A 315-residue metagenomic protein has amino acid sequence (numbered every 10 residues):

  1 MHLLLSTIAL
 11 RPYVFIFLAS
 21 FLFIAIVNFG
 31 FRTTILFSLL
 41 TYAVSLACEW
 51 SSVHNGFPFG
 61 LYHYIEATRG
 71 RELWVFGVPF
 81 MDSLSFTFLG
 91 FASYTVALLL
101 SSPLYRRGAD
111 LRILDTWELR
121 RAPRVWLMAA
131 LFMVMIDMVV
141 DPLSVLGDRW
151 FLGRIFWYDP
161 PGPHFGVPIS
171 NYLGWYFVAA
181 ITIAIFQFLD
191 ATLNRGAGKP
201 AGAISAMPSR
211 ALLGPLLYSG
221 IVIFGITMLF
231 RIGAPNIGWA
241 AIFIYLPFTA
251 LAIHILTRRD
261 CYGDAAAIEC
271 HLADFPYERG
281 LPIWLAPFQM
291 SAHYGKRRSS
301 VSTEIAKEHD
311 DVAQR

Functional and structural regions predicted by a protein language model:
M1-K296, R315: Aromatic-rich, lipid-facing transmembrane alpha helices and their immediate juxtamembrane interface loops in integral
I283, V301-S302: General helical structural elements
E304-Q314: Short, low-complexity, charge-dense intrinsically disordered segments
